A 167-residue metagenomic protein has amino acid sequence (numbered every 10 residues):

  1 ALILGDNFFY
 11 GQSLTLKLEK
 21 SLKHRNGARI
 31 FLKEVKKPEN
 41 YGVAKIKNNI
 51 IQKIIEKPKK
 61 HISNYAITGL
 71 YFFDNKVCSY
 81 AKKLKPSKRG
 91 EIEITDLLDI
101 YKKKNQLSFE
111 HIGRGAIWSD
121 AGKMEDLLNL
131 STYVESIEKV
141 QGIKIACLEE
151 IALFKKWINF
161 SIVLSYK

Functional and structural regions predicted by a protein language model:
A1-N48, F72-N75, S79-L84: Conserved beta-loop-beta/alpha segment of the NTase-like Rossmann-fold superfamily that binds/positions NTPs
I50-W157, S161: Catalytic-core segments of class I nucleotidyltransferases/pyrophosphorylases that form NMP-activated intermediates
S161-K167: Intrinsic disorder at enzyme termini
